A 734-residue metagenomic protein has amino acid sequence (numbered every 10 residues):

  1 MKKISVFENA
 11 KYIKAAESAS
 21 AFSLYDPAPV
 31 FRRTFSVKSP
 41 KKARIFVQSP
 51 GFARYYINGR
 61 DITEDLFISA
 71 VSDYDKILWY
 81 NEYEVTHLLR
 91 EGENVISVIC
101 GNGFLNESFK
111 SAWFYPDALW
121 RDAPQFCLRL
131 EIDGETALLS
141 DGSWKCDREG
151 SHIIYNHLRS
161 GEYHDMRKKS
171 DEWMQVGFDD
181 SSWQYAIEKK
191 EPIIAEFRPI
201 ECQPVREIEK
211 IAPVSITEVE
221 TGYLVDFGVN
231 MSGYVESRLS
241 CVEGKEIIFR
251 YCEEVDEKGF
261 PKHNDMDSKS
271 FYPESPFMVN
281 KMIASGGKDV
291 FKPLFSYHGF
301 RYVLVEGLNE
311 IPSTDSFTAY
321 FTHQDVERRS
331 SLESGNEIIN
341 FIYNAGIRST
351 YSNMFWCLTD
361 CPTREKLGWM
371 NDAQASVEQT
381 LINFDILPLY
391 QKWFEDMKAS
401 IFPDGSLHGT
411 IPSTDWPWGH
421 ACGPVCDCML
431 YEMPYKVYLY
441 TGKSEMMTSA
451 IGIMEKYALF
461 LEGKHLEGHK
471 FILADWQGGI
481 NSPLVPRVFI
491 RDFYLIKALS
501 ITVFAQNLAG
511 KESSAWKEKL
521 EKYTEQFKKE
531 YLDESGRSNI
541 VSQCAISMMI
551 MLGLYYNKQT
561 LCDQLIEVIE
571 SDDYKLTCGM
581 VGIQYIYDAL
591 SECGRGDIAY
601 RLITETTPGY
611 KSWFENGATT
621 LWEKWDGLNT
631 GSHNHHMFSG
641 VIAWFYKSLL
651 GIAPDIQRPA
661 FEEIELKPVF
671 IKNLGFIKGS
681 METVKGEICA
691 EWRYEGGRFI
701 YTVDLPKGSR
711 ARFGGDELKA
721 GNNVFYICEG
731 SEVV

Functional and structural regions predicted by a protein language model:
M1-R364, N371-D372, P388-Q391, H408-D415 (+4 more regions): Extracellular/oxidizing-compartment recognition motifs
A28, Q48, K76-L78, L89 (+20 more regions): Active-site-proximal structural scaffolding
F52, T136-E149, P312-A345, Y351 (+7 more regions): Active-site acid/base region of carbohydrate-active enzymes
A53, I62-D65, S69, M397 (+5 more regions): Active/binding-pocket-proximal capping segment
I96, E162-M166, D171, P362-E365 (+7 more regions): C-terminal capping/lid segments that line or modulate ligand- or cofactor-binding pockets
D122-R129, A137, S143-W173, G177 (+5 more regions): Non-catalytic C-terminal accessory modules of carbohydrate-active enzymes
